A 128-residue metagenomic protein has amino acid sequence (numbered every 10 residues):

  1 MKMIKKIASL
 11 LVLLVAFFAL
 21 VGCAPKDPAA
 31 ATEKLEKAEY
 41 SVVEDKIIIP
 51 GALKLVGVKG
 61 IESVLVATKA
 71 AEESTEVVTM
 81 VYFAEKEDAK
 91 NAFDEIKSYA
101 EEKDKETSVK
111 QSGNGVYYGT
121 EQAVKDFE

Functional and structural regions predicted by a protein language model:
K2-E128: Soluble, non-membrane globular domain cores that form compact, hydrophobic packing and curved binding surfaces
